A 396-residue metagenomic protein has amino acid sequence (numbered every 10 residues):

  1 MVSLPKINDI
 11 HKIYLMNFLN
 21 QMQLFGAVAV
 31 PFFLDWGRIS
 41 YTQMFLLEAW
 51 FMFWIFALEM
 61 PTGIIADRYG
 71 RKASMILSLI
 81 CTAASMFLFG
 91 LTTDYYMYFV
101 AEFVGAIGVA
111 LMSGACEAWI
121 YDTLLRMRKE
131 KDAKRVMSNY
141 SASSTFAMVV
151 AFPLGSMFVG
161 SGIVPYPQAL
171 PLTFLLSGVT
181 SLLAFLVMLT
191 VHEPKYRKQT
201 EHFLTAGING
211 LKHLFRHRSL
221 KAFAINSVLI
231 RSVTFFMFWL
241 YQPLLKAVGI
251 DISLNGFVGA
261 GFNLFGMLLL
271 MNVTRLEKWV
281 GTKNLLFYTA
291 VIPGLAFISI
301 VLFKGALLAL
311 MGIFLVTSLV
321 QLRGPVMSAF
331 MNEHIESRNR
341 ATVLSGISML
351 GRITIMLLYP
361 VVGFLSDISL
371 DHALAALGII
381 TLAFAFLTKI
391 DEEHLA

Functional and structural regions predicted by a protein language model:
M1-I7, H192-I225: Juxtamembrane intracellular "pre-TM" segments in multi-pass secondary transporters
V2-A57, H217-F262: Helix-loop boundary and gating motifs at the non-cytosolic
D35-W36, M148-F174, P243-G249, R275-L276 (+1 more regions): Transmembrane alpha-helix termini and helix-breaking/packing motifs in multi-pass membrane transporters
I55-T93: Conserved MFS/SLC helix-loop-helix module at the cytosolic interface between two early adjacent transmembrane helices
A57-G70, V159, L268-T282, S366: Helix-to-loop junctions at the C-terminal end of transmembrane segments in multipass secondary transporters
I80-D94, Y98-F99, V291-K304: C-terminal ends and interior cores of transmembrane alpha-helices in multi-pass membrane transporters/permeases
F103-S144: Cytoplasmic helix-loop-helix junction between adjacent transmembrane helices in 12-TM secondary transporters
Q168-L170, S177-H202, K389-A396: Helix-loop junctions on the cytosolic side of multi-pass membrane transporters, especially the intracellular loop
